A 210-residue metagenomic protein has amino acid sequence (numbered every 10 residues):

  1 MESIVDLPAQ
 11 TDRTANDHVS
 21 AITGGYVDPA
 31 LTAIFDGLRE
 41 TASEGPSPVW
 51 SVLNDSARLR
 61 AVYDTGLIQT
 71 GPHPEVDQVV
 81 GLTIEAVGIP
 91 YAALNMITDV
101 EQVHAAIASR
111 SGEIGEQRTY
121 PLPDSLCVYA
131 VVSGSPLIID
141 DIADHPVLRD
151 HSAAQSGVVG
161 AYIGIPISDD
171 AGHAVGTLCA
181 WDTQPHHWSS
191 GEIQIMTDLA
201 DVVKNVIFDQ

Functional and structural regions predicted by a protein language model:
E2-P121, I193, D198-L199, D209-Q210: Intrinsically disordered, low-complexity terminal regulatory regions
V76-G81, R149-Q155: Short, basic/aromatic recognition patches
I89, Y162, V175: Short coil/loop residues immediately preceding or within conserved phosphate-binding loops of NTP-utilizing enzyme
Y91, I97-A105, G112-A154, G160: Regulatory sensory and allosteric helical modules in signal-transduction proteins and certain transcription factors
L126, D169, I193, T197-D198 (+1 more regions): A generic "structured core" feature
G160-D169: A short, aliphatic-rich beta-strand micro-motif
A171-D182: Sensory beta-strand/linker motifs that couple input domains to effectors
W181-D198, I207: Regulatory loop-to-helix N-cap segments in sensory/regulatory domains that couple ligand/signal detection
